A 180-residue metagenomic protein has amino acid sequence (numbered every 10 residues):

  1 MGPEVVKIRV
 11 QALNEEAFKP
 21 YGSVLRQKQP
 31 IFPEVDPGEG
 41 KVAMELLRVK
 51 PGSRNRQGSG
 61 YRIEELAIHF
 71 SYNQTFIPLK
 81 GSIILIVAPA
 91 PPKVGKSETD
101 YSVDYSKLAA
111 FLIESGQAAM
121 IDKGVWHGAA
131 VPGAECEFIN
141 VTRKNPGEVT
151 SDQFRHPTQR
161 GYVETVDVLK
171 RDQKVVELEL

Functional and structural regions predicted by a protein language model:
M1-L108, G147-R155, R160-L180: Non-catalytic, conserved peripheral segments adjacent to functional cores
S82, Q117-A118, E137: Structural motif
L112-P132: Conserved metal-binding segment of the jelly-roll/cupin
V125-T158: A short beta-strand-loop micro-motif that forms or neighbors metal/cofactor- and ligand-binding patches at active-site
